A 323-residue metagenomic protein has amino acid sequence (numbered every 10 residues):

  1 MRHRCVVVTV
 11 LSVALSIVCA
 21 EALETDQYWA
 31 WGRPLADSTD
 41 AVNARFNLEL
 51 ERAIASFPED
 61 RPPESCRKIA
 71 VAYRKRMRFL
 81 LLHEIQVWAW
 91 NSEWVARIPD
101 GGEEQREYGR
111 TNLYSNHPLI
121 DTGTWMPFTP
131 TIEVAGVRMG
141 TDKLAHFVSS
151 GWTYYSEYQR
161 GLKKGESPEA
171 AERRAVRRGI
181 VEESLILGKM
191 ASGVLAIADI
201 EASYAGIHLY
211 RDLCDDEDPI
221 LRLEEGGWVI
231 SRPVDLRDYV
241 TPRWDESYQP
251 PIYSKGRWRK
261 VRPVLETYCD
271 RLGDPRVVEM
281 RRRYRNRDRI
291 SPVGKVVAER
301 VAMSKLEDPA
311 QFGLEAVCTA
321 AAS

Functional and structural regions predicted by a protein language model:
M1-V8: Bacterial N-terminal signal peptides that target proteins for export
R2, S16-V18: Position-driven detector of the extreme protein N-terminus
V8-S16: Bacterial N-terminal signal peptides
A20-R177, L187-I200, Y204-S323: Intrinsically disordered, low-complexity, mixed-charge
I180-E183: Active-site glycine-rich loop that binds ribose-phosphate moieties when present
